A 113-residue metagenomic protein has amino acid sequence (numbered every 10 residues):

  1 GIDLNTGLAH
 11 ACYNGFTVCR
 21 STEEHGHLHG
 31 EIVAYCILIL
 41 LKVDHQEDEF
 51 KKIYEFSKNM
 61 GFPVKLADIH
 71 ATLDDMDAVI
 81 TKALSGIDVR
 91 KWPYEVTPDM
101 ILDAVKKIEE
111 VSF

Functional and structural regions predicted by a protein language model:
G1-N59: Active-site segments that bind and position negatively charged phosphate/pyrophosphate groups
H45-F113: C-terminal charged capping/lid subdomain of soluble metabolic enzymes
